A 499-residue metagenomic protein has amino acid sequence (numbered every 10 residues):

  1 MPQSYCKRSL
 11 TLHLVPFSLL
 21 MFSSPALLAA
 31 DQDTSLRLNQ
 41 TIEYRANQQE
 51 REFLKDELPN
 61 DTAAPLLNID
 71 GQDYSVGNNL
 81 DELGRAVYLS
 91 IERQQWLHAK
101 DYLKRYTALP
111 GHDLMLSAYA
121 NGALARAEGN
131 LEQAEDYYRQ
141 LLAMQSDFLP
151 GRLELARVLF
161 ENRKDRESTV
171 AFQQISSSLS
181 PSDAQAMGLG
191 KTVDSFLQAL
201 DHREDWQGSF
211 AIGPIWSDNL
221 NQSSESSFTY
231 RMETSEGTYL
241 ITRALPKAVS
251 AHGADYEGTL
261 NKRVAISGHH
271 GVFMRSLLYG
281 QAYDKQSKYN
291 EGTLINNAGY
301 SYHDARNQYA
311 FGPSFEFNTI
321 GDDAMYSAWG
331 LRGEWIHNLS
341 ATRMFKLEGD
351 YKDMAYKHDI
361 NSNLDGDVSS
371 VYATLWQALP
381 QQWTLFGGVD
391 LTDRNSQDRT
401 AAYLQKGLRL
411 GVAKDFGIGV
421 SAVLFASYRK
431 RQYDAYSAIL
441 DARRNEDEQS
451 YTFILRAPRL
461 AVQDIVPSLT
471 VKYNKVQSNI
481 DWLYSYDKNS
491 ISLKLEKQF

Functional and structural regions predicted by a protein language model:
Q3-V15: Bacterial N-terminal signal peptides that target proteins for export
S23-S24: N-terminal signal peptide c-region/cleavage motif recognized by signal peptidases
A30-G71, Y88-E92, K100, Y119-A127 (+3 more regions): Gram-negative and organellar
V76, P110-G111, Q145, L179: A structural motif in tetratricopeptide-repeat
N78-L109, A120: Alpha-helical segment of the N-proximal tetratricopeptide repeat
D81, M115-L116, P150: Start-of-helix register in tetratricopeptide repeats
